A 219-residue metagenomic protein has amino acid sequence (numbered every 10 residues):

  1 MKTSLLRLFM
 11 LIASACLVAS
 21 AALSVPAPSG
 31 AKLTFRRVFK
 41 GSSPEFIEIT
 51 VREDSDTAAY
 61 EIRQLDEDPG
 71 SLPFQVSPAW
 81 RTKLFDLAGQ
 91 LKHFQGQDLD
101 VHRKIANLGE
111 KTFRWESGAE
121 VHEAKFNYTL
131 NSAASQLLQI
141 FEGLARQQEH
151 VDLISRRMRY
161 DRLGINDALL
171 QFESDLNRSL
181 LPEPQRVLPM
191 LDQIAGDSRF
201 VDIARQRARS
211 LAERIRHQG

Functional and structural regions predicted by a protein language model:
K2-L6, S20-F39, Q97-G219: Short, well-ordered, aromatic-rich surface patches in folded extracellular/luminal domains
F9-A19: Bacterial N-terminal signal peptides
F35, P44, E67-S71, H93-L99: N-terminal post-signal-peptidase region of extra-cytosolic proteins
S42-E48, P69, A106-E110: Short, surface-exposed coil-to-beta transition loops
E48-T50, S71-V76, A119-L130: Short amphipathic beta-strand/extended segments with alternating polar/hydrophobic composition
I49-K83: N-terminal, post-signal-peptide region of Sec/Tat-exported proteins
Q64, W80, A88, S117-A119 (+1 more regions): A mature extracytoplasmic/lumenal domain signature
W80-H102: Charged, amphipathic alpha-helical segments
